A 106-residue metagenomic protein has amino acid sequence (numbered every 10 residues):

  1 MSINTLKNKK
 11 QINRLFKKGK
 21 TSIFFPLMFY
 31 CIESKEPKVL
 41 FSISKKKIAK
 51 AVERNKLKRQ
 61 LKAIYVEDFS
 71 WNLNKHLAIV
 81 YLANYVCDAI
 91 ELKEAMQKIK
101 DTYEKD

Functional and structural regions predicted by a protein language model:
M1-D106: Positively charged, solvent-exposed patches that mediate nucleic-acid binding
